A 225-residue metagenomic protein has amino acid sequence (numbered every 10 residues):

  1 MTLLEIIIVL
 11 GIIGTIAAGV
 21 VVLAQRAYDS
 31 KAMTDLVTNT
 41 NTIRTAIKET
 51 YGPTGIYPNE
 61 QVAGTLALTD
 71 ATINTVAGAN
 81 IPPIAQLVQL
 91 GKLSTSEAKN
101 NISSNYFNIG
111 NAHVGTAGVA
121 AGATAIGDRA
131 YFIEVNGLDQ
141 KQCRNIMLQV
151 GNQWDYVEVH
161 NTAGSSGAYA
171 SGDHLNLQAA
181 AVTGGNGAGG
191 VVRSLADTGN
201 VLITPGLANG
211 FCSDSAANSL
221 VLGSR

Functional and structural regions predicted by a protein language model:
M1-R44: N-terminal single-pass transmembrane signal-anchor helix
E5-G14, A71-A79, L222-R225: Charged, low-complexity, helix/coiled-coil-prone segments
S30, A46, T50-P53, Q149-Y156: Structured segments of extracytoplasmic/periplasmic soluble domains in secreted or envelope-associated proteins
N41-R44, K48, R144: Predominant activation on well-ordered alpha-helical scaffold segments within soluble catalytic domains
T50-L90: Short, glycine/small-hydrophobic-rich surface segments
G91-S224: Intrinsically disordered, low-complexity regions enriched in Pro/Ser/Thr/Gly and acidic residues
